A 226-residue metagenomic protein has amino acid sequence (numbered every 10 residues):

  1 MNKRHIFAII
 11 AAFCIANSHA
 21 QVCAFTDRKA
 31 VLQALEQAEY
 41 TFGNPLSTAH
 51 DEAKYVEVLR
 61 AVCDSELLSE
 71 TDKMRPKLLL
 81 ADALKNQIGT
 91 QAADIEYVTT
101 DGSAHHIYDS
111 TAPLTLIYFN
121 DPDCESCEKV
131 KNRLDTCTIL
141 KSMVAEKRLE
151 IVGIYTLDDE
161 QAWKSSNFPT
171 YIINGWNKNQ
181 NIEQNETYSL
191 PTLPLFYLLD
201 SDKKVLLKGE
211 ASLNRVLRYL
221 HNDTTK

Functional and structural regions predicted by a protein language model:
M1, Q21-H105: Oxidative protein folding and maturation machinery
M1-C23: Bacterial Sec-dependent N-terminal signal peptides
H106-D135, E150-V152: Short active-site neighborhood of thiol/selenol oxidoreductases, capturing the structured segment around
E128-N167, Q180-Q184: Structural microenvironment flanking redox-active thiols in thiol-disulfide oxidoreductases
K164-Y197, S201-D202: Short, internal strand/loop/helix patches that form the active-site neighborhood or redox-interaction surface
T192-L195, S201-K226: Non-catalytic, surface beta->alpha helical segment in thiol-disulfide oxidoreductase systems
